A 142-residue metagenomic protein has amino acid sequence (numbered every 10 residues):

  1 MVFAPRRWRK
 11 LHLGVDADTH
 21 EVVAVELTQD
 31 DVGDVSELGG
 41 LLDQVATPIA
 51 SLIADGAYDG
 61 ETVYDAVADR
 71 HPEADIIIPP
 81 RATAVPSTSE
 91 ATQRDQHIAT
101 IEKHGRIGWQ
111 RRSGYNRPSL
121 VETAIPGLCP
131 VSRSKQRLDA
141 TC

Functional and structural regions predicted by a protein language model:
M1-E73, I77-P80, E90-Q93, S113 (+1 more regions): Polybasic low-complexity intrinsically disordered regions
F3, L138-C142: Structural motif
Y58, R94-D139: Short amphipathic alpha-helical "interface-anchor" segments enriched in bulky aromatics
T83: BZIP DNA-binding basic region
